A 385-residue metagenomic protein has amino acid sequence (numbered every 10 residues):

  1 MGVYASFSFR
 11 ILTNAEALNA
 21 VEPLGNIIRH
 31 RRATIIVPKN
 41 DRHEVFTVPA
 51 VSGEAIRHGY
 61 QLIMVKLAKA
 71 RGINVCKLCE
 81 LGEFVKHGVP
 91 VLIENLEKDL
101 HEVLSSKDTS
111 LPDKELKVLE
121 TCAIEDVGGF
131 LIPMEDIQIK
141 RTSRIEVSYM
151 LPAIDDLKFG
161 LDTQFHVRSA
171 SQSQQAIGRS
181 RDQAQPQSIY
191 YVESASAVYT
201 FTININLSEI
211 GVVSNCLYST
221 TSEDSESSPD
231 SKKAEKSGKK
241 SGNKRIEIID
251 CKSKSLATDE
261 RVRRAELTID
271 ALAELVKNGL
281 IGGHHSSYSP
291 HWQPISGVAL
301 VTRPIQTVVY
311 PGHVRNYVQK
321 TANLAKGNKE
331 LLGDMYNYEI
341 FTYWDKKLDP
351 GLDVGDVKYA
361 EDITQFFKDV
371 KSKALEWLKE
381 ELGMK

Functional and structural regions predicted by a protein language model:
M1-V48, V65, K69-G72, L81-K385: Basic polyanion-binding and macromolecular-assembly surfaces
F46-Q61: Active/ligand-binding-proximal structured segments within catalytic/core domains that scaffold catalytic residues
